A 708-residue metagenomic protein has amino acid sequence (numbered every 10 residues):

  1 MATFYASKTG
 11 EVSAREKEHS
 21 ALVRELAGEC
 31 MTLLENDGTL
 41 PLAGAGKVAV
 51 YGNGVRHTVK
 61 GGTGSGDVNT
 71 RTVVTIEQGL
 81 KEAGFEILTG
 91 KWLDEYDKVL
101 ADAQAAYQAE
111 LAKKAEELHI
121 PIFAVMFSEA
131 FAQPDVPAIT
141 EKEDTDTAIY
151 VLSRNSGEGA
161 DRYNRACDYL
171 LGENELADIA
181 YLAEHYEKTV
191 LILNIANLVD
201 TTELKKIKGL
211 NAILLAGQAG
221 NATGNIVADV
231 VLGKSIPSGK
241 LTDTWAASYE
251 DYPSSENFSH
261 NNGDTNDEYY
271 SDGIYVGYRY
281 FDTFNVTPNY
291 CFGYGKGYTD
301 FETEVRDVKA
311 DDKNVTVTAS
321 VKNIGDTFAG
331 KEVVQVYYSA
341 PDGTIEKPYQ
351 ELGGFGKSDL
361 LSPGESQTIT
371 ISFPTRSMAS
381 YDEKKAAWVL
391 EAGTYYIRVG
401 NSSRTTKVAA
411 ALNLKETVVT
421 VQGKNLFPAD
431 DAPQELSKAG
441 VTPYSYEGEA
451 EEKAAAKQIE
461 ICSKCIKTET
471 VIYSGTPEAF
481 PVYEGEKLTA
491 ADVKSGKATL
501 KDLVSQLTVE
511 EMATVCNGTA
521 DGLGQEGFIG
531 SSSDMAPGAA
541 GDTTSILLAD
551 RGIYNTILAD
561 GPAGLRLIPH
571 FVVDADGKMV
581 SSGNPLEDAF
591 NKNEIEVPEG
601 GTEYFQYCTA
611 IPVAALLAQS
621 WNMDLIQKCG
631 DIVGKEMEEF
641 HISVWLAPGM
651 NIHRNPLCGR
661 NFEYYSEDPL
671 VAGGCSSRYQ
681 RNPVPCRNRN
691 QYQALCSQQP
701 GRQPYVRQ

Functional and structural regions predicted by a protein language model:
M1-Y381, V389-R404, G423-Q708: Glycoside hydrolase catalytic-domain context in secreted enzymes
A386: Extracellular/periplasmic metallocenter environments
T405-Q422: Short beta-strand elements
